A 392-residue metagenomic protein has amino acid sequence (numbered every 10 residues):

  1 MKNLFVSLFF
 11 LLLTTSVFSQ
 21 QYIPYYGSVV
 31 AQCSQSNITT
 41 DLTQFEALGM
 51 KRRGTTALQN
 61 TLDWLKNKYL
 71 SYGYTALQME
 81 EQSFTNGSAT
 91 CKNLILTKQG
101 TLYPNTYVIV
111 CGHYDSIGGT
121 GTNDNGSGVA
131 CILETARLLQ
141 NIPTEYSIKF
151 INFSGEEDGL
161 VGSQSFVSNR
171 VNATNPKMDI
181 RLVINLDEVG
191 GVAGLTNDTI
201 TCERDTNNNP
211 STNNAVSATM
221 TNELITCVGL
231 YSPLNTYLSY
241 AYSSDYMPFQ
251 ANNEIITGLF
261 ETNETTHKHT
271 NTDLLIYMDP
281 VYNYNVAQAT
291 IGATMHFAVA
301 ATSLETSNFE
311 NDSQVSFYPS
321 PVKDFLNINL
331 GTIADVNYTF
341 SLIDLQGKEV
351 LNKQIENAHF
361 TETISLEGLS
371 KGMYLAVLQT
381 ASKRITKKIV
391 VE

Functional and structural regions predicted by a protein language model:
M1-Y22, L304-T306, E310, M373-L378 (+2 more regions): Bacterial Sec-dependent N-terminal signal peptides
Q21-A57, Y72, H113-D115, E264-L274: N-terminal capping segment at the start of a domain
I38-E46, Q78, N93-T97, Y107-G112 (+7 more regions): Structural recognition of the beta-strand scaffold that forms the well-ordered cores of secreted hydrolase catalytic
T40-Q99: A non-catalytic alpha/beta surface segment that caps or lines the substrate-entry region of metallo-dependent hydrolase
M50-R53, S83-G87, G100-Y103, Y114-G119 (+5 more regions): Solvent-exposed loop/turn segments at secondary-structure junctions within structured extracellular/periplasmic domains
S116-N213: Acidic/histidine-rich catalytic neighborhood of metal-dependent amide-processing enzymes
G191-S303: Active-site-adjacent substrate-binding region of metalloamidase/peptidase-like peptide-processing proteins
E310-Y318, V322-E392: C-terminal outer-membrane/trafficking sorting elements
